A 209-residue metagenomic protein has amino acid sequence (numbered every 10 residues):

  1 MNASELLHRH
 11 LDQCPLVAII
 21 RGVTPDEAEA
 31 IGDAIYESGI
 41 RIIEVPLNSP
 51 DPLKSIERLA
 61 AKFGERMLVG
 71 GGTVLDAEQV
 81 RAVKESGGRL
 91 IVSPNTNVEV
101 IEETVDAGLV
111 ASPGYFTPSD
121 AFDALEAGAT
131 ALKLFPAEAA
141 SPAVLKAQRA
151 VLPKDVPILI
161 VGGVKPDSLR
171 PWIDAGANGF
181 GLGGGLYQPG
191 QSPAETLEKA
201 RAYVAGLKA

Functional and structural regions predicted by a protein language model:
M1-S86, T96, D106, P166-D167 (+1 more regions): Conserved N-terminal beta1-alpha1 strand-loop-helix module at the mouth
L16-I20, I43-V45, V69-G72, I91-V92 (+4 more regions): Hydrophobic faces of well-ordered beta-strands that scaffold small-molecule active sites in alpha/beta enzyme cores
Y36-R41, F63-R66, E85-I91, D106-S112 (+3 more regions): Glycine-enriched alpha-helix->loop->beta-strand junction motifs that scaffold or abut catalytic
L47-N48, V74, T96-V98, F116-T117 (+3 more regions): Short, ordered loop/turn segments at secondary-structure junctions
D76-S86, S119-A127, V164-F180: Catalytic cores of alpha/beta
L90, P94-A140: Histidine/lysine/aspartate-rich catalytic loop segments that bind and position anionic ligands
L90, P94-V100, K133-P142, A175-K199: Glycine-rich phosphate-binding active-site loops on the catalytic face of alpha/beta enzymes
L145-L152: A charged, well-structured terminal subsegment
